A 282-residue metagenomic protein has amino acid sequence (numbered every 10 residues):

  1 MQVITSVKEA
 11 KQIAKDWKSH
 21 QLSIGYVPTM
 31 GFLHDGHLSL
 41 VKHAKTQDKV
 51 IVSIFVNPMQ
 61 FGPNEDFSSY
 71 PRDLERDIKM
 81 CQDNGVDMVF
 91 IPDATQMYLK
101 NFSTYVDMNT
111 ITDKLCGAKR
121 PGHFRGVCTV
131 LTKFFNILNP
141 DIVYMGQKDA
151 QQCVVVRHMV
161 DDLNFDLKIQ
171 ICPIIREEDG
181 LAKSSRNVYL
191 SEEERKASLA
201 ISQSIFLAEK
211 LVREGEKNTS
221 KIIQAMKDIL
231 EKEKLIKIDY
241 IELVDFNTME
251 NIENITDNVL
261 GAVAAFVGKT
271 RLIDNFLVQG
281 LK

Functional and structural regions predicted by a protein language model:
Q2-L235, V244, F276: Nucleotidyltransferase catalytic core that binds NTPs
A225-K282: Phosphate/ribose-recognition catalytic cores of enzymes acting on nucleotide-derived substrates
